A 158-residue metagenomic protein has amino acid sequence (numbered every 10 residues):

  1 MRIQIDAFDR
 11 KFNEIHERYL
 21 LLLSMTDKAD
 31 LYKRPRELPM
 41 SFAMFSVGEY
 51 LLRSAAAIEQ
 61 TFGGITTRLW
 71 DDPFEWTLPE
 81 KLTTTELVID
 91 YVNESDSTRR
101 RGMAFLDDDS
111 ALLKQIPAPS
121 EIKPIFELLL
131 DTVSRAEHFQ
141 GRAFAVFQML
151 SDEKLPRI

Functional and structural regions predicted by a protein language model:
M1-E17: Extreme N-terminal tail/first-helix region
Q4, D72-T84: Short acidic-aromatic linear motifs embedded in glycine-rich loops, typified by GG[WY][YF]DAGD(H) and related
D9, L20, L31-W76, P117-I158: Short, contiguous alpha-helical
F12-I15, M40-V47, K81, T85 (+2 more regions): Hydrophobic alpha-helical segments and helix-packing faces
I15, R53-A57, T61, Y91-T98 (+1 more regions): C-terminal ligand-sensing/allosteric alpha-helical core of TetR-family HTH transcriptional regulators
Y19-L22, S95: Amphipathic alpha-helical packing segments from all-alpha helical-bundle domains
M25-Y32, G102-L113, Q148-L155: Surface-exposed helix-capping loop/turn segments at secondary-structure junctions
E80-I116, P124-R142: Acidic/histidine-rich alpha-helical segments that form the ligand environment of transition-metal centers
